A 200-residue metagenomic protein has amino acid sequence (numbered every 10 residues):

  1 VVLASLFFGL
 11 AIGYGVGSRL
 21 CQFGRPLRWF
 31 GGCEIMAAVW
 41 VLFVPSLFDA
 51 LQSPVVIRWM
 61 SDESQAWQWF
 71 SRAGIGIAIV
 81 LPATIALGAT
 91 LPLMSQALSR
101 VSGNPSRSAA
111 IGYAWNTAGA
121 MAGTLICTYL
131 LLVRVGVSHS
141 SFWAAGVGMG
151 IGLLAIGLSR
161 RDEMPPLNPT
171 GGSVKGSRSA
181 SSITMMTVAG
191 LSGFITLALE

Functional and structural regions predicted by a protein language model:
V1-E200: Alpha-helical transmembrane segments of multi-pass membrane proteins
